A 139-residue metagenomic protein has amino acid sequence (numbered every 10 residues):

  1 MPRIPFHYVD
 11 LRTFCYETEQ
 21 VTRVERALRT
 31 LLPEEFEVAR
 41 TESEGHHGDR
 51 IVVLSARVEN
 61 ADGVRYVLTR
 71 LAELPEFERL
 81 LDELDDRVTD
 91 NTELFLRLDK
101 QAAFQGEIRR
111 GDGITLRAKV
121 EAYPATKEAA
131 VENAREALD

Functional and structural regions predicted by a protein language model:
M1-E37: Long, hydrophobic N-terminal alpha-helical segment
T13-E17, L32, N60, K100-A102 (+1 more regions): Beta-strand elements of well-folded, non-transmembrane domains
E19-R23, D62-L68, T126-V131: Short, conserved charged micro-motifs
L31, V53, V64-L74: Acidic, Ser/Thr- and Gly-enriched intrinsically disordered low-complexity segments
L31-F36, A72-E78, I114-R117, L138-D139: A common structural junction motif
V38-G63: Short, charge-patterned binding micro-sites
L68-A103: Mid-chain, well-packed structural core segment of small domains
F95-D139: Glycine-rich, aromatic-bearing surface loops/beta-hairpins
